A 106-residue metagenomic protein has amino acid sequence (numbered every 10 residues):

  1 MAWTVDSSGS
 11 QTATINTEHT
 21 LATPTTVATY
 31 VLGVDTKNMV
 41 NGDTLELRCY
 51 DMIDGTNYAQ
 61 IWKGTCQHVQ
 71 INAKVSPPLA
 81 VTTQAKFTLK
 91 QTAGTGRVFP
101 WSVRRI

Functional and structural regions predicted by a protein language model:
M1-T12, Q91-I106: C-terminal interaction-tip segments
M1-Y30: Transition segment at domain starts
T17-A22, I71-L79: Exposed aromatic-hydrophobic patches
H19-D51: Beta-rich globular "head" domains
T26-V34, P77-R97: Noncatalytic modules at the cell exterior or secretory-pathway interfaces, chiefly beta-strand-rich lectin/adhesion
G42-I53, V98-I106: Surface-exposed flexible segments
T44-V75: Terminal beta-strand-rich extracellular "head" domains that mediate receptor/glycan or other ligand binding
